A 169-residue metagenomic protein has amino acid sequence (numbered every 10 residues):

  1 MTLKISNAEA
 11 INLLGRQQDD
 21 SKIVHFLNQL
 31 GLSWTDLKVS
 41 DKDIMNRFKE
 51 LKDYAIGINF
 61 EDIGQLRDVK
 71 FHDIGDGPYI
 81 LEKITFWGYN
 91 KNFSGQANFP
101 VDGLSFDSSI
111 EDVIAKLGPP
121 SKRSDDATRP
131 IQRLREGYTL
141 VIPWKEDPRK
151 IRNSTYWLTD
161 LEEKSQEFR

Functional and structural regions predicted by a protein language model:
L3-I5, E9, L13, Q18-F93 (+2 more regions): A cross-family detector of function-defining hotspots
